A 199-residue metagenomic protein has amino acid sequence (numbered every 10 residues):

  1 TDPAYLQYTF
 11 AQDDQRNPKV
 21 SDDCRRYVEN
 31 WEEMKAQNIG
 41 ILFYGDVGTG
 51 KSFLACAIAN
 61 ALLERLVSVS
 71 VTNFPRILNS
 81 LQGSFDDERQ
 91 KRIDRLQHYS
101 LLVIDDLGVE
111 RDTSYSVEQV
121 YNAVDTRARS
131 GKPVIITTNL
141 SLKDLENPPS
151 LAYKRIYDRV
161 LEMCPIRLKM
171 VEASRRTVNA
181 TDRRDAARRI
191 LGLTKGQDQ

Functional and structural regions predicted by a protein language model:
T1-A11: Conserved ASCE P-loop NTPase core motifs with emphasis on AAA+ ATPases
Q12-I41: Pre-Walker A (pre-P-loop) alpha-helix and adjacent loop at the N terminus of AAA/AAA+ ATPase modules, a conserved
Q15, K35-A36, L42, K169-N179: Metal- and O2-centered redox machinery and metal/ROS homeostasis
R16, V20-R25, A59-Y99, R111-S114 (+1 more regions): Short glycine-rich substrate-engagement loop in P-loop NTPases that contacts/grips substrate
E33-A55: Walker A/P-loop nucleotide-binding motif
V67-S68, H98-L101, S130-I136: Loop/turn-to-beta-strand initiation segments
I77-S84, L107-Q199: Replace "adjacent to P-loop NTPase cores in ATP/GTP-dependent enzymes" with "adjacent to NTP-binding cores
